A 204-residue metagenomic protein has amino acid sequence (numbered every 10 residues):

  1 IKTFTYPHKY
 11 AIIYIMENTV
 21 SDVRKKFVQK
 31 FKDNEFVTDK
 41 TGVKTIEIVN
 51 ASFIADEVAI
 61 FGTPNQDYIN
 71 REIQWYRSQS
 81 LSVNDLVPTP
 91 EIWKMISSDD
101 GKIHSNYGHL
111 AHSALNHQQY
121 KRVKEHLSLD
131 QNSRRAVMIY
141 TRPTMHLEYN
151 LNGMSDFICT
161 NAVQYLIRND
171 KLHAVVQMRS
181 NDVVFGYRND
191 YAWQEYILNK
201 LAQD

Functional and structural regions predicted by a protein language model:
I1-I15: Short, Lys/Arg-enriched N-terminal segments with co-localized hydrophobic residues within the first ~10-30 amino acids
I13-D204: Terminal, non-catalytic protein-protein interaction segments that mediate quaternary/complex assembly
